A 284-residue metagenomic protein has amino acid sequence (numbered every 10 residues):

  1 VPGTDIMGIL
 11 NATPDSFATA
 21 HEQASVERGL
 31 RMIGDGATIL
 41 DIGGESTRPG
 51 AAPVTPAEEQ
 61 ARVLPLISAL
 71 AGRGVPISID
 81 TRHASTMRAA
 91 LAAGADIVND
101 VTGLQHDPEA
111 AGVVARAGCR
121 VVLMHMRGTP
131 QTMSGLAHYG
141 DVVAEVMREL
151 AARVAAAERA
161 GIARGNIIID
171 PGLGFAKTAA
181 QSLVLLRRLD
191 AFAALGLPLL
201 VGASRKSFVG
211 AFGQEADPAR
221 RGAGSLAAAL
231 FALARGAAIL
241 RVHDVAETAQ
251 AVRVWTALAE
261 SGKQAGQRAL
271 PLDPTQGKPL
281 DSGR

Functional and structural regions predicted by a protein language model:
S16-R28, T47-L70, P76, R82-S85 (+5 more regions): Active-site-adjacent loop and "lid" segments of alpha/beta metabolic enzymes
R28-G43: Catalytic domains of carbohydrate-active enzymes, especially glycoside hydrolases
R164-N166: Short acidic capping loops at alpha-helix termini that bridge into adjacent secondary structure
G172-G174: Short glycine-rich or small-residue beta-strand-to-loop segments that form or flank ligand, phosphate, metal/Fe-S
